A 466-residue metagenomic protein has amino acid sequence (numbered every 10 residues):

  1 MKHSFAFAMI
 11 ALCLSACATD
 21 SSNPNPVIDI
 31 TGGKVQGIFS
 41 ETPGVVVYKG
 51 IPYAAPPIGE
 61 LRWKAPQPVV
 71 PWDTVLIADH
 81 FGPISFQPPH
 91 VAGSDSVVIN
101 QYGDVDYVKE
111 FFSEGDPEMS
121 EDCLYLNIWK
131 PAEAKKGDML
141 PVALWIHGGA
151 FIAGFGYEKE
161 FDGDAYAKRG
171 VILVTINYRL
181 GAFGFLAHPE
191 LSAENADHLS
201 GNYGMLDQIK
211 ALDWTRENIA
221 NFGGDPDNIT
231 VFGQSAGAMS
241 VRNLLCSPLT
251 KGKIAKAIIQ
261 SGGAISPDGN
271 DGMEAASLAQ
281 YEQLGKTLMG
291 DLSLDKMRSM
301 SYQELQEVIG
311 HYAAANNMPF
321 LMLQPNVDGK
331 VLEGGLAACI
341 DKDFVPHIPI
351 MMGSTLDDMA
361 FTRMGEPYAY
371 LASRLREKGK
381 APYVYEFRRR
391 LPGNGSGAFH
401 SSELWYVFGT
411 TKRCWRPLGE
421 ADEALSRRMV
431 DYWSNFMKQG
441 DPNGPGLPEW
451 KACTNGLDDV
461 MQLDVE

Functional and structural regions predicted by a protein language model:
K2-A8: Sec-dependent signal peptide recognition, specifically the positively charged N-region followed immediately by
L14-A16: C-terminal motif of bacterial Sec signal peptides marking the signal peptidase cleavage site
A18-N202, L418-M429, M437-L447, V465: Non-catalytic accessory segments of hydrolases
Y53, L404-Y406, M461: Bulky hydrophobic/aromatic "packing anchor" residues in well-ordered structure
V105-D291, I340-T362, L371, L375-K380: Serine-hydrolase-like catalytic core of hydrolytic proteins
R179-A182, F232-A236, Y385-N394, P448-T454: Short, solvent-exposed turn/loop segments enriched in Gly/Ser/Thr/Pro and often Arg
K256, A264-D271, D291-E423, R427 (+2 more regions): Substrate-gating cap/lid region and adjacent catalytic-acid/histidine neighborhood within extracellular/lumenal
K451-E466: C-terminal domain-tail junction helix/linker
